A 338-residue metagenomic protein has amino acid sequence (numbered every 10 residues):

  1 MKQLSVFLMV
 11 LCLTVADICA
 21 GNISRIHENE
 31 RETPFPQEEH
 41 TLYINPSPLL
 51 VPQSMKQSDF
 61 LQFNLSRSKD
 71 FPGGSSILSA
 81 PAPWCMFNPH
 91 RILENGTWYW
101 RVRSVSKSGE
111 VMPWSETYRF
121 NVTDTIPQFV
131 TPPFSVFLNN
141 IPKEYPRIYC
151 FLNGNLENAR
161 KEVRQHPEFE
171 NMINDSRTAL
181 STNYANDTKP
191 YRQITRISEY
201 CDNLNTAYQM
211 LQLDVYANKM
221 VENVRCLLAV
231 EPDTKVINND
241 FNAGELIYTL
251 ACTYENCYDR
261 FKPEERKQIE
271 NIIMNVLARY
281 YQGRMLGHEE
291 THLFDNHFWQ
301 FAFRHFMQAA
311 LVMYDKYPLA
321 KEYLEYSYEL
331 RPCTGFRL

Functional and structural regions predicted by a protein language model:
G21-K56, F120-D124: Pro/Thr/Ser/Gly-rich low-complexity, intrinsically disordered linker/stalk tracts
R25-E32, N121-Y149: Low-complexity, Pro/Ser/Thr- and charge-rich linker/hinge segments at domain boundaries
S54-K69, G73-G74: Solvent-exposed loop/turn segments flanking beta-strands in beta-repeat/beta-sandwich domains
I77-P83: Short beta-strand segments within Ig-like beta-sandwich modules, predominantly Fibronectin type-III
H90-T97: Surface-exposed, short loops/turns at beta-strand junctions within beta-sandwich domains
K107-T125: Extracellular fibronectin type III
Y184-L338: Aromatic-lined, polymer-binding surfaces characteristic of secreted/periplasmic polysaccharide-degrading enzymes
